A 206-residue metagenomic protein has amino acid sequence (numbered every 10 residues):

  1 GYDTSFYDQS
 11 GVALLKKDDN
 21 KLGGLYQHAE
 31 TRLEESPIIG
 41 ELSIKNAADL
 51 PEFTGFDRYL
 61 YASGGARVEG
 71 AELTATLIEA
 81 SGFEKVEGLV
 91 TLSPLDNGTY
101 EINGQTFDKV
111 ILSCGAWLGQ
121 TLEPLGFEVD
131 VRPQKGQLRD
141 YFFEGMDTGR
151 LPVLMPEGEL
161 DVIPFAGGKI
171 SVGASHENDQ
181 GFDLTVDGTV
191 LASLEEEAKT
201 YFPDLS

Functional and structural regions predicted by a protein language model:
G1-E52, F56: Dinucleotide-binding Rossmann-like beta1-alpha1 core, especially the glycine-rich loop that anchors the ADP
D3-D8, C114-S206: Active-site substrate-recognition segment that forms the wall of the catalytic cavity or substrate channel
L15, L92-P94, D161-P164: A structural signal for short hydrophobic beta-strand segments in well-ordered beta-sheet cores
K17-G23, L60-E79, T185-V190: Short beta-strand to alpha-helix junction loop
K21-L22, V68, L92, W117-Q120 (+1 more regions): Glycine-rich nucleotide phosphate-binding loop and flanking beta-alpha elements of Rossmann-like dinucleotide-binding
A80-E84, Y201: A structural motif corresponding to the C-terminal end of an alpha-helix and its immediate exit/capping segment
E84-E101: A conserved short coil-to-beta-strand element within the FAD-binding core of flavoproteins
N103-K109: Core beta-strand elements of the Rossmann-like FAD/NAD(P) dinucleotide-binding domain in flavoenzyme oxidoreductases
